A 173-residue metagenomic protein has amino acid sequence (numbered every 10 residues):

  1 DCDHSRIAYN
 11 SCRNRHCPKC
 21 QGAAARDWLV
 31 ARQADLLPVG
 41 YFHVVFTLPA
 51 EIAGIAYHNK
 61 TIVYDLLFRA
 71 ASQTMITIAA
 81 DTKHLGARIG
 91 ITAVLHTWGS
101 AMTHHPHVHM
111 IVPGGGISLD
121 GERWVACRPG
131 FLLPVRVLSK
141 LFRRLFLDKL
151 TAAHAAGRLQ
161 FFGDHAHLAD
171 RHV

Functional and structural regions predicted by a protein language model:
D1-V173: Beta->alpha loop/short-helix hinge microenvironment recognizer with preference for catalytic Tyr/His contexts
